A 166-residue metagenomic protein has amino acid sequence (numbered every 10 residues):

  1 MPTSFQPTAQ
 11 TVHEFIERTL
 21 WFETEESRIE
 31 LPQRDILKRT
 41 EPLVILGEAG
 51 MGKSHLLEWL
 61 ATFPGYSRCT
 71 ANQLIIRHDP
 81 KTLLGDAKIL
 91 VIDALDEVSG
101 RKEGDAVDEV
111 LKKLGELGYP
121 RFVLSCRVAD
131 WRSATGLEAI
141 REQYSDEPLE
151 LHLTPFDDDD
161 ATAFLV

Functional and structural regions predicted by a protein language model:
M1-V166: P-loop NTPase signaling cores
